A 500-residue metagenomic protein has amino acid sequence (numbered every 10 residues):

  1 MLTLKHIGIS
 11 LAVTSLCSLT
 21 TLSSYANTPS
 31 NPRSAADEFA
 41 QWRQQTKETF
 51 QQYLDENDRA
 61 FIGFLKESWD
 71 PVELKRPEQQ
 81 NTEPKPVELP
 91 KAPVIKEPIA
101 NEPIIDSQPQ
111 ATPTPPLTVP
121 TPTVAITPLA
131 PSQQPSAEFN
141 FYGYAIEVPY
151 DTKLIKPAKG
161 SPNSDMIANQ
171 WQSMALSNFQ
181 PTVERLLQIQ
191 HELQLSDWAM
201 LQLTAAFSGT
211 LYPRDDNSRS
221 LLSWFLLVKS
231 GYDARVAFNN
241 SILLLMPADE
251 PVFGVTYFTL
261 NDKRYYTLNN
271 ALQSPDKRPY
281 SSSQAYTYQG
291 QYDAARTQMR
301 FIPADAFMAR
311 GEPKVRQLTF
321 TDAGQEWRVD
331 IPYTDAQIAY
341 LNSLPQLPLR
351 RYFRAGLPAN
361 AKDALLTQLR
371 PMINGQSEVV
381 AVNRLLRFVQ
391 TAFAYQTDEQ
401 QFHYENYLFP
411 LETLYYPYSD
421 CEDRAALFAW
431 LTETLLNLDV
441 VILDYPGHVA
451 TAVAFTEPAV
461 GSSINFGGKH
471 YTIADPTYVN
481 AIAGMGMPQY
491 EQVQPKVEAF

Functional and structural regions predicted by a protein language model:
M1-L11: Bacterial N-terminal signal peptides that target proteins for export
S10-L19: Bacterial N-terminal signal peptides
S24-A26: Boundary at the C-terminal end of the N-terminal hydrophobic targeting segment
A40-S230: Long, contiguous, compositionally biased segments that the model treats as domain-scale units
V148-K156, G160-L203, R351-Y415: Secondary-structure boundary elements
T210-S223, Q396-T456: Active-site neighborhood of thiol-dependent amide/isopeptide-bond enzymes
L222-S223, V228-P371: Extended, non-transmembrane interaction/recognition domains
A234-D262, L369-Q376, D423-F500: Hydrophobic/aromatic-rich core segments of domains that either
